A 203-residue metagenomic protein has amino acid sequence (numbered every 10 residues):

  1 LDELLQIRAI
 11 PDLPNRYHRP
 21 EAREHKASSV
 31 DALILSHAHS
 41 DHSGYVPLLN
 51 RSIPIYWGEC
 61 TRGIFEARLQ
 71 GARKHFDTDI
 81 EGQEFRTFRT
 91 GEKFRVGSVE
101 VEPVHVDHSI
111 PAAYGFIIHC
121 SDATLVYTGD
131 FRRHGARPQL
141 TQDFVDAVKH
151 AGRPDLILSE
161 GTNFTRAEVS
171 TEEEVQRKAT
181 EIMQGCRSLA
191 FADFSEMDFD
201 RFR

Functional and structural regions predicted by a protein language model:
L1-A32, D41-F199: His/Asp/Glu-rich metal-coordinating catalytic cores of metallo-dependent phosphodiesterases/hydrolases acting on
L35: An N-terminally biased module of ancient metal coordination in phosphate/nucleic-acid-related enzymes
R203: A contiguous, basic/glycine-rich beta-loop/short-helix subdomain that forms a polymer-engagement track
